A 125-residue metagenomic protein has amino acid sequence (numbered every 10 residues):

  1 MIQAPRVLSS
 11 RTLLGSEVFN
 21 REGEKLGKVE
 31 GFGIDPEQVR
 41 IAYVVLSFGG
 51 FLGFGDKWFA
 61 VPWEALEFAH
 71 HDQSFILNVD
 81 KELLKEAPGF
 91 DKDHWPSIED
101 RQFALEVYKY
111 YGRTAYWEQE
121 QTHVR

Functional and structural regions predicted by a protein language model:
M1-R125: Peripheral interaction segments used for macromolecular assembly
